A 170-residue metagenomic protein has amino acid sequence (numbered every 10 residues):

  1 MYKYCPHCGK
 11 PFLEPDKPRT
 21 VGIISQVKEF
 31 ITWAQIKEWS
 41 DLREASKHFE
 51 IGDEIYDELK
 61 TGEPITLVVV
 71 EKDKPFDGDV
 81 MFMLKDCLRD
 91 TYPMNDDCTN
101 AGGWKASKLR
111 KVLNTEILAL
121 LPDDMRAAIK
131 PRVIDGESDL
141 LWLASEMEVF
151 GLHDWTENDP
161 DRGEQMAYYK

Functional and structural regions predicted by a protein language model:
M1, F12: Cys/His-rich microdomains that often coordinate metals
Y4: The −1 position to Zn-ligating cysteines in a subset of zinc-ribbon hairpins
H7: Short, cysteine/histidine-rich loop/knuckle motifs that typically chelate Zn2+
E14-T20: Intrinsically disordered, low-complexity segments
V21-K170: Collagenous Gly-X-Y triple-helix signature in extracellular proteins
